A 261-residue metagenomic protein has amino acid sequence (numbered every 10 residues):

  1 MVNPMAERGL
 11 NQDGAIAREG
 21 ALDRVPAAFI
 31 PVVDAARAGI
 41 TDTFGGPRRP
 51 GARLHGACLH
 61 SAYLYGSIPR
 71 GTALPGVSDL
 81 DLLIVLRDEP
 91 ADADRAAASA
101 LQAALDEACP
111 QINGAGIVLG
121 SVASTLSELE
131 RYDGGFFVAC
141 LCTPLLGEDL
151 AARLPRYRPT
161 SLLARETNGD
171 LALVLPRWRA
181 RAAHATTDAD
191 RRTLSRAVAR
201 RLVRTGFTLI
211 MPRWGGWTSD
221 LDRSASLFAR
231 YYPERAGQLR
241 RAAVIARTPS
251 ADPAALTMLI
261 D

Functional and structural regions predicted by a protein language model:
M1-R49, H55-H60: Helical scaffold of the NTase/Pol beta-like nucleotidyltransferase catalytic core
V2-Q12, L150-D261: Conserved nucleotidyltransferase catalytic core and NTase-mimicking acidic/glycine-rich helix/loop elements in nucleic
R8-V32, R95-T193: Conserved NTP/Mg2+-binding pocket subregion across the NTase superfamily
C58-I68: Short acidic amphipathic segments
G66, R70-A98, G116-L119: Catalytic metal-binding acidic patch
V77, D133, A197, R201: Short, well-structured alpha-helical interface segments that form or flank functional binding sites
